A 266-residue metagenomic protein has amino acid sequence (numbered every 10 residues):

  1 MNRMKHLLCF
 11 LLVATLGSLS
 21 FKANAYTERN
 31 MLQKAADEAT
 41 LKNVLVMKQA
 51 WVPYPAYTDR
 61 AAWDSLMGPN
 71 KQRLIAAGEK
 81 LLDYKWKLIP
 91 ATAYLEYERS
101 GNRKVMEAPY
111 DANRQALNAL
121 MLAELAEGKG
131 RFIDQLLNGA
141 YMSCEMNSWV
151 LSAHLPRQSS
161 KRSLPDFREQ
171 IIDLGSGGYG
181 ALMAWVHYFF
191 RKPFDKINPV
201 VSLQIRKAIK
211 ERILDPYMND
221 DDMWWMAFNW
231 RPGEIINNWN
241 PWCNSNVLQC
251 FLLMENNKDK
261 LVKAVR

Functional and structural regions predicted by a protein language model:
M1-E28: Bacterial Sec-dependent N-terminal signal peptides
A25-E98: Low-complexity, Ser/Thr/Pro/Gly-enriched N-terminal "stalk/linker" regions
G78-I89, L136-H154, L203-M226, A264-R266: Long, well-ordered core segments of solenoidal/helical folds
E79-K80, G101-A123, C250: Short, 15-30-residue, compositionally biased linear elements with alpha-helical propensity or flexible coil
A91-P109, H154-E169, A227-I235: Internal amphipathic alpha-helical repeat/solenoid segments
D111-A126, N138-M142, G177-Y188: Non-membrane alpha-helical segments in proteins
R162-R266: Active-site lining segments of carbohydrate-active enzymes
